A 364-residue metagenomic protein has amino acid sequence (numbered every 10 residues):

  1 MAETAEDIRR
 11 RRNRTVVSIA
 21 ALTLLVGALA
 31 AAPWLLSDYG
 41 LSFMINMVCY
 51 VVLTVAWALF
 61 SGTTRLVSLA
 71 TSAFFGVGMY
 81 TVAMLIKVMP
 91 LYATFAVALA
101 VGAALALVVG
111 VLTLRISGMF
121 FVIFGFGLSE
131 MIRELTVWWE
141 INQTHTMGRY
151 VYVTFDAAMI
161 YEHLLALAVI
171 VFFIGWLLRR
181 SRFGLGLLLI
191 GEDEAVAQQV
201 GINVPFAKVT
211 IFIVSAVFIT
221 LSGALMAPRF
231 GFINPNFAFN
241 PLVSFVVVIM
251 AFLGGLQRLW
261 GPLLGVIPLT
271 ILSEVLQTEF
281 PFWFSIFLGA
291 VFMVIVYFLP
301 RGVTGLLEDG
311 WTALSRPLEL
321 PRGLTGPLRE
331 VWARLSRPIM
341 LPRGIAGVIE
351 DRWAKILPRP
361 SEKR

Functional and structural regions predicted by a protein language model:
M1-R364: Transmembrane alpha-helices and adjacent helix-loop boundaries
